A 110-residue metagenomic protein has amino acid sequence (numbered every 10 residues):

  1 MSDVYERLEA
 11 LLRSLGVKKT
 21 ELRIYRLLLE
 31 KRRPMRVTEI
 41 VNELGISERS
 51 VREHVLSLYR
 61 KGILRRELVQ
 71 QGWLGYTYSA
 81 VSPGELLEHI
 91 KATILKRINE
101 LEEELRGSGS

Functional and structural regions predicted by a protein language model:
M1-L15: Short, Lys/Arg-enriched N-terminal segment that forms or immediately precedes the first helix of a structured domain
L11-E21, R36, E67-I90: Short, cationic-aromatic polyanion-contact patches
L22-L27: Pre-recognition alpha-helix immediately N-terminal to the DNA-recognition helix within helix-turn-helix or winged-helix
E39-E43: A short acidic, leucine-rich amphipathic alpha-helix
S47-S50: Key DNA-contact positions within bacterial/archaeal DNA-binding proteins
V55-L56: Short, hydrophobic-biased segments on the C-terminal half of alpha helices that form "recognition helices"
G62-I63: Glycine-centered, phosphate/nucleic-acid-interacting loop/turn motifs that mediate DNA/RNA or nucleotide
P83-S110: Amphipathic alpha-helical dimerization/coiled-coil segments that flank or bridge DNA-binding/regulatory modules
